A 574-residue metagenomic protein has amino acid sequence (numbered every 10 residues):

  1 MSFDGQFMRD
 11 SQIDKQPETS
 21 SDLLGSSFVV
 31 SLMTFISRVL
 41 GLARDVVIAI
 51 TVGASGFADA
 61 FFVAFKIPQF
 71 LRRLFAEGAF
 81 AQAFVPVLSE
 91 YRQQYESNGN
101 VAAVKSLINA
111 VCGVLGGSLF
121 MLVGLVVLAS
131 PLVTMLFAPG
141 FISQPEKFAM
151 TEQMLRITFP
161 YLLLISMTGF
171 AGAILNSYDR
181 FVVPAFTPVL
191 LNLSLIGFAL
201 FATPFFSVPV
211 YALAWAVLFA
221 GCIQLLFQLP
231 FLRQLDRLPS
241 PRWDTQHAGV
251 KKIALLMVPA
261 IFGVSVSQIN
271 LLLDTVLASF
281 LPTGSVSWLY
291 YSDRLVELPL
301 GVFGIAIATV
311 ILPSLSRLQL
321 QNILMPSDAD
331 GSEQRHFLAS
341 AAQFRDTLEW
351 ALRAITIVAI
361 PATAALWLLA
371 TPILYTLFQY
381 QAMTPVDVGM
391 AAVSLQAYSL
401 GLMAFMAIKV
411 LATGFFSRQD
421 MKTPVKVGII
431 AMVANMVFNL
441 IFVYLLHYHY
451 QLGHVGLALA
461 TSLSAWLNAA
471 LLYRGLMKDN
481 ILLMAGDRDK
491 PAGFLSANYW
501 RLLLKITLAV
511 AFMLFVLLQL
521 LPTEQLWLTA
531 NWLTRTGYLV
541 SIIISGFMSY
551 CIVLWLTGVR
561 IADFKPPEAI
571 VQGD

Functional and structural regions predicted by a protein language model:
S2-D574: Membrane-embedded alpha-helical bundles of multi-pass transporters/translocases, especially carrier/permease families
